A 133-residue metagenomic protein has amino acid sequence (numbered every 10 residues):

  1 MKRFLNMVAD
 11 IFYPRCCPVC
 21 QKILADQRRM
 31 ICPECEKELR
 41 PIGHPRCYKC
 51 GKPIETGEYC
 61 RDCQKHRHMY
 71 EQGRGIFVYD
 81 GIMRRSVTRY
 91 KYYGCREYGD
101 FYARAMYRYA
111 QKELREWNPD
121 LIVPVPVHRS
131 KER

Functional and structural regions predicted by a protein language model:
M1-R133: Glycine-rich phosphate/pyrophosphate-handling loop used in enzymes and phosphotransfer proteins
